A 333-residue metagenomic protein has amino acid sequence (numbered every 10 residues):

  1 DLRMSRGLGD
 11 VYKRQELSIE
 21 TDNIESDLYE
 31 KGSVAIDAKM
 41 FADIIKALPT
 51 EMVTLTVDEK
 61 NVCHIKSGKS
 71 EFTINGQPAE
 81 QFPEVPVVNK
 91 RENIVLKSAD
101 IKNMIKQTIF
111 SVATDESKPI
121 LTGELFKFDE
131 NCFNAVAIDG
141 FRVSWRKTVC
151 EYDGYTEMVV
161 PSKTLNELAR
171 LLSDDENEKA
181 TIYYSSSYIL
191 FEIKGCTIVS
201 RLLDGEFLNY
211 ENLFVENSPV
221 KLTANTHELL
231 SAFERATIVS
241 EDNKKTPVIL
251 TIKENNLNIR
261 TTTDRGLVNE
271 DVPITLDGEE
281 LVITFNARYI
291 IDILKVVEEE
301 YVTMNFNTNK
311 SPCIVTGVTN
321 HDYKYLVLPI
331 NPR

Functional and structural regions predicted by a protein language model:
D1-R333: Structural preference for solvent-exposed beta-strand-turn elements and adjacent flexible terminal/loop segments within
